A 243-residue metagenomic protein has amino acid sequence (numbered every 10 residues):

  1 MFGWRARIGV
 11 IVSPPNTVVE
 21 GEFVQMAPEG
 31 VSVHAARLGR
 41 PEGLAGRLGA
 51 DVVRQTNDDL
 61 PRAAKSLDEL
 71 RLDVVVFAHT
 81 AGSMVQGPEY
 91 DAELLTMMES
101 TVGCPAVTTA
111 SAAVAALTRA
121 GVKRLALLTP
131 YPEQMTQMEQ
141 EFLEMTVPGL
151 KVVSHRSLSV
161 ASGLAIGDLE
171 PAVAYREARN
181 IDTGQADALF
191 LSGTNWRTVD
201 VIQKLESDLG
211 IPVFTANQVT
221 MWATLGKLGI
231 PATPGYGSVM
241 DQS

Functional and structural regions predicted by a protein language model:
M1-R62, Y131-E170: N-terminal glycine-rich anion-binding loop in soluble enzyme alpha/beta folds
A35, V76-F77, A106-A110, S154 (+2 more regions): General beta-strand structural signal in soluble alpha/beta enzymes
D59-K65, E170-T183, T194-V199: A short, acidic, amphipathic alpha-helical segment used as a generic capping/interface helix at domain edges
A64-V107: Glycine/small-residue-rich loop that forms an oxyanion/phosphate-binding "nest" at active or ligand-binding sites
D73-A78, A126-T129, A186-G193: Periplasmic-binding protein-like
L94-L117, L205-T220, T224: Short, acidic/small-residue loops that bind anionic groups at enzyme active sites
M98-A161, D241: Conserved beta-alpha
S159-A165, I211-T233: Short, flexible loop segments at boundaries between secondary-structure elements
